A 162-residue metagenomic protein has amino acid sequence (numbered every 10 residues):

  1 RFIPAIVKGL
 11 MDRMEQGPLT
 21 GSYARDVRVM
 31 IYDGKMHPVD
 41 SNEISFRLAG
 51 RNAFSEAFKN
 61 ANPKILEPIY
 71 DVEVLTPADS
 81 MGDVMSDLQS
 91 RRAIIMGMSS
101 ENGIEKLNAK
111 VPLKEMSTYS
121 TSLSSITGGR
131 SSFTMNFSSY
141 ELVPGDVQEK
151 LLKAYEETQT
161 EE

Functional and structural regions predicted by a protein language model:
R1-E162: Accessory interaction regions appended to the cores of large information-processing enzymes
